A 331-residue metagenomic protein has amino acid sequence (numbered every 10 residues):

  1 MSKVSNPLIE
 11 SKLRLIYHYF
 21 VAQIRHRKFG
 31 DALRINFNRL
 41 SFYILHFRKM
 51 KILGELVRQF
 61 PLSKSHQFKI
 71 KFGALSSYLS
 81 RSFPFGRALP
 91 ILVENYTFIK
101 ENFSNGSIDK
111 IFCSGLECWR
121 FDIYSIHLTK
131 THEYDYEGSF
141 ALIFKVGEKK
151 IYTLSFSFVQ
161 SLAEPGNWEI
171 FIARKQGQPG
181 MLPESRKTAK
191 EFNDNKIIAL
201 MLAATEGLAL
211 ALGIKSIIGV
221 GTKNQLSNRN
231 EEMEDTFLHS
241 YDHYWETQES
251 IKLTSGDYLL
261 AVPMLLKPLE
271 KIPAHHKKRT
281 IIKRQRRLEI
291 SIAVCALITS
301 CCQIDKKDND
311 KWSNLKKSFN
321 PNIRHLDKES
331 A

Functional and structural regions predicted by a protein language model:
M1-Y152, V159-W168, G177-E184, T188 (+2 more regions): Terminal substrate-recognition subdomain of acyl/acetyltransferases
T188-E206: Conserved acetyl-CoA-binding loop-helix of GNAT-fold acetyltransferases
